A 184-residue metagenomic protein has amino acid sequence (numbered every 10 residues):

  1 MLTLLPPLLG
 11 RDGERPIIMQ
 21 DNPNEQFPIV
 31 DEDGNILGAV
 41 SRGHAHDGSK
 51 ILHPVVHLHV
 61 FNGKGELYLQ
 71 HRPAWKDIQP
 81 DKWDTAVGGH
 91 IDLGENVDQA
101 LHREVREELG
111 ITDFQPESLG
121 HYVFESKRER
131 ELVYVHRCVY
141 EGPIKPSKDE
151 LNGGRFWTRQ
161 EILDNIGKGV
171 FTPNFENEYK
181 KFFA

Functional and structural regions predicted by a protein language model:
L9-R11: Glycine-biased, low-complexity coil/linker segments
Q20-H57, F61-G63: Acidic, metal-coordinating catalytic segment for phosphate/diphosphate chemistry, firing primarily on the Nudix
V40-R42, P73, E150: Residue-level structural signal for beta-strand termini and adjacent loop
H44, D81, L93, G120-Y122 (+1 more regions): Nudix hydrolase/Nudix homology domain
V55-V87: A glycine-rich, hydrophobic loop/mini-helix early in the fold
K64, A74, N96, H102 (+1 more regions): Active-site segment of metal-dependent pyrophosphate-handling enzymes, primarily the Nudix hydrolase catalytic core
